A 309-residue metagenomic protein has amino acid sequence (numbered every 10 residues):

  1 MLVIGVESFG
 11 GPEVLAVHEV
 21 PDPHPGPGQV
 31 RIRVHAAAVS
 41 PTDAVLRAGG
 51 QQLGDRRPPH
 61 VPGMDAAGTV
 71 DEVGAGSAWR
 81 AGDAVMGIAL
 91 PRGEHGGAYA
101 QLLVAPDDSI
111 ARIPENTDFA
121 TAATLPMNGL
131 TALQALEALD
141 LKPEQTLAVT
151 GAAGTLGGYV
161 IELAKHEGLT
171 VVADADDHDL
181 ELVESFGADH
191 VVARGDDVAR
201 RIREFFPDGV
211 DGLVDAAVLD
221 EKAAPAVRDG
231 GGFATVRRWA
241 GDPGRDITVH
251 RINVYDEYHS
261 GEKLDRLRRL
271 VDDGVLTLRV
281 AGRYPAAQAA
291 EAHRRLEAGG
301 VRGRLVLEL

Functional and structural regions predicted by a protein language model:
P21-A38, G50-P91: Glycine-rich beta-strand-centered segment in the early N-terminal region that forms part of a ligand/cofactor-binding
I88-G151: NAD(P)H dinucleotide-binding glycine-rich loop of Rossmann-like/cofactor-binding domains, especially the beta1-alpha1
L125-D196: Mid-domain Rossmann-like dinucleotide-binding core that forms the NAD(H)/NADP(H) cofactor-binding site
D197-D208: Short amphipathic alpha-helix with an adjacent loop that forms part of the alpha/beta core around
A217-L276, A286, L309: Glycine-rich phosphate-binding loop and adjacent beta-alpha segment of Rossmann(oid) nucleotide-cofactor-binding
V275-R279, H293-L309: C-terminal capping/lid region of NAD(P)-dependent oxidoreductase domains
